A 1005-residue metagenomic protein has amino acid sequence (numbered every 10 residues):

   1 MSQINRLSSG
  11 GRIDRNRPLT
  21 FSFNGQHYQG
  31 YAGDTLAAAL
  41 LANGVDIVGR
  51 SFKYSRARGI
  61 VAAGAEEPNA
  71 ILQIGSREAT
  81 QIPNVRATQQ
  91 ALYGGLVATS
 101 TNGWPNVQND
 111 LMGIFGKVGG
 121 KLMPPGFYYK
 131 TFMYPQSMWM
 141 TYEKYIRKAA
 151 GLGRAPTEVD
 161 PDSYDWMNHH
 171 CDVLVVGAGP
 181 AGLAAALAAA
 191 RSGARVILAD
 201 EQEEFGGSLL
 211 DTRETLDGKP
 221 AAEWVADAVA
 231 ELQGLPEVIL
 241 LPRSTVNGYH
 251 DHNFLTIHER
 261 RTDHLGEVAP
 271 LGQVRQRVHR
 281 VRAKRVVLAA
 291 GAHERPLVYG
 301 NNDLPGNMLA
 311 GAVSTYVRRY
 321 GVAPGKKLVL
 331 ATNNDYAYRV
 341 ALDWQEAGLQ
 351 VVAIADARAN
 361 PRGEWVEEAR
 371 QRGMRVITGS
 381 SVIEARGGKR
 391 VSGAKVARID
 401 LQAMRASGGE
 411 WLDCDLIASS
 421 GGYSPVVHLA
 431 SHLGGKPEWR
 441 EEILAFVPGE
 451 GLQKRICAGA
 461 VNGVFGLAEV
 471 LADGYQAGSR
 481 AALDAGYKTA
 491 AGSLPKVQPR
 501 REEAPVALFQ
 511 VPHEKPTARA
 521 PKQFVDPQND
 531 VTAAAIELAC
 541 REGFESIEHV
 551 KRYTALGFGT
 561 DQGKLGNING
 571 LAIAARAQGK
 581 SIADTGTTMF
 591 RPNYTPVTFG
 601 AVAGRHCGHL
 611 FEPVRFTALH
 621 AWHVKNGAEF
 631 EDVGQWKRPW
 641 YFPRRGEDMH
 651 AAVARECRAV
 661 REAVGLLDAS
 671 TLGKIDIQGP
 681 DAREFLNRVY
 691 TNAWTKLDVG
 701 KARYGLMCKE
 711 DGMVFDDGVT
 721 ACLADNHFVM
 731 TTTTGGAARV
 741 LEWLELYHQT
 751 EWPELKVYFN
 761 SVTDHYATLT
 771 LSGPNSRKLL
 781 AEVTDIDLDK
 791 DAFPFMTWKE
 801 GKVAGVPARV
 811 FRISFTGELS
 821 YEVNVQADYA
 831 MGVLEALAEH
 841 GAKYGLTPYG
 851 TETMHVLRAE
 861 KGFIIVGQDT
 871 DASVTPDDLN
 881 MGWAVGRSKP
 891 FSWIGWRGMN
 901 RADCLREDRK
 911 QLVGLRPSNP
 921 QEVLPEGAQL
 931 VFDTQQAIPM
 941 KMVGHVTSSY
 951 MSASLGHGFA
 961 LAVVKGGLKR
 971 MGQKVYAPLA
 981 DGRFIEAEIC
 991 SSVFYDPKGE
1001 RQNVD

Functional and structural regions predicted by a protein language model:
S2-F616, H765, N880: Residues forming the flavin
A38-V48, P680-L697, K778, E782-D787: A short, contiguous, amphipathic alpha-helix enriched in charged residues
A185-A186, V340, G466, V470 (+4 more regions): Hydrophobic side chains in well-ordered alpha-helices
A292, F544, A654-S670, V714-H727 (+2 more regions): Residues forming anionic-ligand binding surfaces in small-molecule and nucleic-acid pockets of primarily soluble enzymes
N569, A577-C708, M713: Acidic, proline/glycine-enriched N-terminal capping motif
H620, V624-K625, R638, A724-N726 (+1 more regions): Conserved, structured C-terminal
K696-N726, T731-Y747: Well-ordered mid-protein domain cores that form the structural environment of catalytic cofactors
